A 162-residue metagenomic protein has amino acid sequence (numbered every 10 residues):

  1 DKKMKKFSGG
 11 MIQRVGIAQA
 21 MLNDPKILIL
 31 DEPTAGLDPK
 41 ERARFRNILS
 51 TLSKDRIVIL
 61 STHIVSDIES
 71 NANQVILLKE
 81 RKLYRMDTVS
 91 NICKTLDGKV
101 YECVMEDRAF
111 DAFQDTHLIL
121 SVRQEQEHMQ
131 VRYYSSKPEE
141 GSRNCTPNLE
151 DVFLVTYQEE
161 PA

Functional and structural regions predicted by a protein language model:
D1-S66, S70-K79, R85: ABC transporter nucleotide-binding domains
Q19-A20, L49-S50, I92-K94, S121-R123: Short secondary-structure boundary/capping segments
R46, C93, E150-L154: Conserved protein kinase catalytic domain
V65, S90, F110, L149-E150: Alpha-helix N-cap/helix-start and coil->helix boundary motif
K82-E106: Conserved beta-strand-loop-alpha-helix hinge in the C-terminal portion of ABC ATPase nucleotide-binding domains
L96, Q114, Y157: Short, flexible helix/strand-to-coil boundary loops that buttress conserved ligand/catalytic motifs in alpha/beta
M105-D115: Short amphipathic alpha-helix segments
L118-A162: C-terminal coupling/interaction segments
